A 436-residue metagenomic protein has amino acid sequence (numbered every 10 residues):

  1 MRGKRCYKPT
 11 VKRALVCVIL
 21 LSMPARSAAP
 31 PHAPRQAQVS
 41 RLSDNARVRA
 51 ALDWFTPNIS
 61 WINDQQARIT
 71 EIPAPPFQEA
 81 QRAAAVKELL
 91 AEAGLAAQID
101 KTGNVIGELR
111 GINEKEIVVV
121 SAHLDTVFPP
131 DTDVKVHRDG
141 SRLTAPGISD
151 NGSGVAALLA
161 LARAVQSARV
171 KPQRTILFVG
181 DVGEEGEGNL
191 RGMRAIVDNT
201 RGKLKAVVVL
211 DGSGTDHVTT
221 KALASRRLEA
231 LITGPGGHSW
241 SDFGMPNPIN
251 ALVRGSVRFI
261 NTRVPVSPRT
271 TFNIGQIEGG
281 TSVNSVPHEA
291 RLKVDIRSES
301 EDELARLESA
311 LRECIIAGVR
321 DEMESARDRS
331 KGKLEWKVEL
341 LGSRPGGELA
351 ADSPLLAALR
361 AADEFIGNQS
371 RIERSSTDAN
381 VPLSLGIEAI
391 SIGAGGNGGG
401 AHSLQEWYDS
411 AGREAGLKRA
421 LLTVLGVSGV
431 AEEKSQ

Functional and structural regions predicted by a protein language model:
R2-L15: Bacterial N-terminal signal peptides that target proteins for export
A14-S22: Bacterial N-terminal signal peptides
A25-A29: Boundary at the C-terminal end of the N-terminal hydrophobic targeting segment
P30-A50, Q66, I249-Q436: Metal-dependent amide/peptide-bond hydrolase catalytic core, centered on the "pita-bread" metallohydrolase fold
N63-E116: A non-catalytic alpha/beta surface segment that caps or lines the substrate-entry region of metallo-dependent hydrolase
E108-S153, Q173, H238: Catalytic-core environment of secreted peptidases
L124-R138, L204, T219-L231, A361: Acidic-glycine-rich active-site phosphate/pyrophosphate-binding loop
R142-S225, P265, N284, E432-S435: Acidic/histidine-rich catalytic neighborhood of metal-dependent amide-processing enzymes
